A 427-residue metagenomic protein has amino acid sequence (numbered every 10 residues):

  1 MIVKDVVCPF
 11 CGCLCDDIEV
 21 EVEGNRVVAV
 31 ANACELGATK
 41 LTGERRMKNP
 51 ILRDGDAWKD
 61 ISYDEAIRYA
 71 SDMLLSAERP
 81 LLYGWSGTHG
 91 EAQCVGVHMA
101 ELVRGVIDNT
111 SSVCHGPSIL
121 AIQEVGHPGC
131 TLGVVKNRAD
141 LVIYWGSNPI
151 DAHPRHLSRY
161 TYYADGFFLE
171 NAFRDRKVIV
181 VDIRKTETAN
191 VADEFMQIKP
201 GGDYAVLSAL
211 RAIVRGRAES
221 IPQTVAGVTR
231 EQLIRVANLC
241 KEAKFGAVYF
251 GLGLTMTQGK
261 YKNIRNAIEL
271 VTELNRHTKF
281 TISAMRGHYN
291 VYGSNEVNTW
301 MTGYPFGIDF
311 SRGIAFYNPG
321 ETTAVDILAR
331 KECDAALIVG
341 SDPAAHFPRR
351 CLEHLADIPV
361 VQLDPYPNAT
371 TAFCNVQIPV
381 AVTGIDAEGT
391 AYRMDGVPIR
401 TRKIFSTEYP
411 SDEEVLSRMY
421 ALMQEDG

Functional and structural regions predicted by a protein language model:
M1-G216, G227, L252, E332 (+1 more regions): N-terminal export/assembly segments and adjacent metallocofactor-ligating motifs of anaerobic energy-metabolism
H89-A92, T186-A189, T257, A345-H346 (+1 more regions): Short, charged/polar "capping" segments at the starts of alpha-helices and the immediately preceding loops
C94, Y261-R265, A372: Generic recognition of short, well-ordered alpha-helical segments
A100-Y163, L169, I268-A372, A381-D386 (+1 more regions): Extended redox/cofactor-interaction regions of prokaryotic respiratory oxidoreductases
D182-R184, T188-I221, G259-K260, I264-A267 (+2 more regions): Short alpha-helices
V206, L210, R217-Y317: Active-site phosphate/pyrophosphate-binding segments
Q377-I378: Membrane-proximal extracellular juxtamembrane segment immediately upstream of a following transmembrane helix
S406-G427: N-terminal leader/propeptide and maturation segments of large enzyme subunits in energy/redox metabolism and hydrolases
